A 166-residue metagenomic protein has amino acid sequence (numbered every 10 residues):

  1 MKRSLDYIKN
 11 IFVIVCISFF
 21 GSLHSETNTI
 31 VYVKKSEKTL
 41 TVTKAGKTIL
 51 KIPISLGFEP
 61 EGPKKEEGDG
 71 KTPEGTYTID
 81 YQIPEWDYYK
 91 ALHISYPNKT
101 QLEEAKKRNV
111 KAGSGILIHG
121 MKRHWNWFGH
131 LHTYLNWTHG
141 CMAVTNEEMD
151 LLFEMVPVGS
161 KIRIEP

Functional and structural regions predicted by a protein language model:
K2-F12: Bacterial N-terminal signal peptides that target proteins for export
S25-E67, P166: Intrinsically disordered, low-complexity, Pro/Ser/Thr/Asn/Gly/Ala-rich spacer/linker segments adjacent to signal
E26-T29, L56-D80, K99-E104, N146-E147: N-terminal post-signal-peptidase region of extra-cytosolic proteins
T27, T48, P73, W86-Y88 (+1 more regions): A short, polar/charged loop/turn motif at coil->beta-strand junctions and beta-hairpin connectors
E37-T39, T76, G115: Structural motif
I83-P166: Exported/periplasmic cell-wall-interacting domains
